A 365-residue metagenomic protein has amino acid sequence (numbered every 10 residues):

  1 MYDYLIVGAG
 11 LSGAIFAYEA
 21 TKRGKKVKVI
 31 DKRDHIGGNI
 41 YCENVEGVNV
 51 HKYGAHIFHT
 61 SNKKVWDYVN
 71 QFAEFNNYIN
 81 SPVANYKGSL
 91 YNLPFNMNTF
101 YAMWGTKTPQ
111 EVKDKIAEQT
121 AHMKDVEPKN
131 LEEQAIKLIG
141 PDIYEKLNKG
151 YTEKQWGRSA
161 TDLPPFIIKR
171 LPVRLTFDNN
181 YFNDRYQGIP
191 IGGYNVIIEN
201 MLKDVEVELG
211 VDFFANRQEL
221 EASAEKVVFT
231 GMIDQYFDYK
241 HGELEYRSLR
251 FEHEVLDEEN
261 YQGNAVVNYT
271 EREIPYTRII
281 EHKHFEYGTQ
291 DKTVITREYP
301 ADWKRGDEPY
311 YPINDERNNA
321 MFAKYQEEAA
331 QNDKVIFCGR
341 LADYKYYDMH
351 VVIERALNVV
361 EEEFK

Functional and structural regions predicted by a protein language model:
Y2, G24, V205, S223-E225 (+1 more regions): Short, well-ordered alpha-helix to beta-strand connector turns
Y2-V29, V360, F364: N-terminal Rossmann-like FAD-binding beta1-loop-alpha1 element of flavoenzymes
L5-V7, I30, A222-D234: Short hydrophobic core segments
L11-S12, D34-H35, N98, E153 (+5 more regions): Short, solvent-exposed loop/turn segments at secondary-structure junctions
T21-E46: Glycine-rich FAD pyrophosphate-binding loop
E46-H122: Dinucleotide-binding Rossmann-like beta1-alpha1 core, especially the glycine-rich loop that anchors the ADP
K87-Y91, M97-E225, Q235: Active-site/ligand-binding neighborhood in enzyme catalytic cores
Q235-F364: C-terminal segments that line or cap access tunnels to active or ligand-binding sites in enzymes and enzyme-associated
